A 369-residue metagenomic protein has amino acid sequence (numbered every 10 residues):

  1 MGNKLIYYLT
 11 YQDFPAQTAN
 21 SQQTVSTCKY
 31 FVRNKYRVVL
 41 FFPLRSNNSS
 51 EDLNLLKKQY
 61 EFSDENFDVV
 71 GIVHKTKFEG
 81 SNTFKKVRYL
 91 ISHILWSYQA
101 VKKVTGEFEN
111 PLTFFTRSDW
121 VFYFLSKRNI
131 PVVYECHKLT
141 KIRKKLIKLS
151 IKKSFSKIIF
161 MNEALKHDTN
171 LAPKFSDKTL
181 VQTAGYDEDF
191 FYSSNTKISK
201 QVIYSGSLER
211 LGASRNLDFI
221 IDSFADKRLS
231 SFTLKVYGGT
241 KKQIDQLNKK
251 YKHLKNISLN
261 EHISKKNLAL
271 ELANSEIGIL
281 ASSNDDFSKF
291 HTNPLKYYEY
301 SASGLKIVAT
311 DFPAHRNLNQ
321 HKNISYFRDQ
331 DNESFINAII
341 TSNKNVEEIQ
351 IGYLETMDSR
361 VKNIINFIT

Functional and structural regions predicted by a protein language model:
G2-T24, F42-L44, Y204-S207: Nucleotide-activated donor-dependent transferases that construct or modify glycoconjugates
Y7-L9, I159, Y186, N195-F224 (+1 more regions): Conserved donor-binding/catalytic core segment of Leloir-type glycosyltransferases
T10-Q17, Y30, R37-S92, G239-Q243: N-terminal strand-loop element at the rim of the active site of nucleotide-sugar-dependent glycosyltransferases
T18, L211-R215, K266-L270, L280-E299 (+1 more regions): Nucleotide-sugar-dependent
N20-N34, F219-S223, K296, I364: Short amphipathic alpha-helix
Y123-F124, K141-K144, K152-T179, Y186-F190 (+2 more regions): A short, active-site helix/loop in glycosyltransferases that binds the activated sugar's phosphate group
G238, D245-L272: Nucleotide-activated donor-binding/catalytic signature segment of Leloir-type glycosyltransferases, i.e., the conserved
H321-E333, I339-N343: Conserved acidic donor-binding segment of nucleotide-sugar-dependent glycosyltransferases
